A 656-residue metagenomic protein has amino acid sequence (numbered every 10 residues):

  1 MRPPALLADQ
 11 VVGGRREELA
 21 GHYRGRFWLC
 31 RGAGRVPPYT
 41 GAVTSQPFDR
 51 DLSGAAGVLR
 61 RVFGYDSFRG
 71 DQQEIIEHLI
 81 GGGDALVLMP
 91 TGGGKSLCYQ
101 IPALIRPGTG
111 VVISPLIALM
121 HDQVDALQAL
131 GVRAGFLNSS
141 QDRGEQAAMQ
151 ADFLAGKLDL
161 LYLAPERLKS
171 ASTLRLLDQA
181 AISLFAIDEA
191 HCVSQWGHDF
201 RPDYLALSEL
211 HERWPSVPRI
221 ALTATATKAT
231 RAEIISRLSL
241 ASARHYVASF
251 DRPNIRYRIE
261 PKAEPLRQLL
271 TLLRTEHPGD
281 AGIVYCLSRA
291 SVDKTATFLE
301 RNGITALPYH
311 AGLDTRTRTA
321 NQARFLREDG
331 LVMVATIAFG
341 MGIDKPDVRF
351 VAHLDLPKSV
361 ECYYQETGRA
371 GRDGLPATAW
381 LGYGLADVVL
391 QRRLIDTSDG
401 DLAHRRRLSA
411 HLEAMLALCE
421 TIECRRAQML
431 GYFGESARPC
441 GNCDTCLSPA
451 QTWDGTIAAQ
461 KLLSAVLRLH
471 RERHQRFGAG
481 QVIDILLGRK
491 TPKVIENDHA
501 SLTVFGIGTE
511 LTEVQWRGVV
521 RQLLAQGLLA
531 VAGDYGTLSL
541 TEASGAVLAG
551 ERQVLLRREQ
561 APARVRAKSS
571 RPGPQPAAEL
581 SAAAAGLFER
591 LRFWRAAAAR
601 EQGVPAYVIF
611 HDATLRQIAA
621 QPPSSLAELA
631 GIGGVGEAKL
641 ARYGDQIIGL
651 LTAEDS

Functional and structural regions predicted by a protein language model:
P38-S45, D49-V62, D66-G70, E74-L86 (+5 more regions): Helicase motor core with emphasis on the C-terminal RecA-like subdomain
Y39-V58, L408-S409, S436-S656: Accessory DNA-binding and partner-docking regions appended to nucleic-acid-acting proteins, especially the terminal
A403-F433: Short, charged low-complexity linear segments at domain edges
